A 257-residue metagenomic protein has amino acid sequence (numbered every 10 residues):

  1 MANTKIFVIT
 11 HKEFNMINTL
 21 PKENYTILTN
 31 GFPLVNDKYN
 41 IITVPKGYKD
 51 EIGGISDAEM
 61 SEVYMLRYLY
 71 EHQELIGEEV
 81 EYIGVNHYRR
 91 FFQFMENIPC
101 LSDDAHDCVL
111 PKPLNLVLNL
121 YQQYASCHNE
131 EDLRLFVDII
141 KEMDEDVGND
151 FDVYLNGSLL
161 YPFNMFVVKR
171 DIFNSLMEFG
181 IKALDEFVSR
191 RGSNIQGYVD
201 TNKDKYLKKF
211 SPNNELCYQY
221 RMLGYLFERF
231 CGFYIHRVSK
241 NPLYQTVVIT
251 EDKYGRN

Functional and structural regions predicted by a protein language model:
M1-N257: ER/Golgi luminal nucleotide-sugar-dependent glycosyltransferases, focusing on the catalytic module
